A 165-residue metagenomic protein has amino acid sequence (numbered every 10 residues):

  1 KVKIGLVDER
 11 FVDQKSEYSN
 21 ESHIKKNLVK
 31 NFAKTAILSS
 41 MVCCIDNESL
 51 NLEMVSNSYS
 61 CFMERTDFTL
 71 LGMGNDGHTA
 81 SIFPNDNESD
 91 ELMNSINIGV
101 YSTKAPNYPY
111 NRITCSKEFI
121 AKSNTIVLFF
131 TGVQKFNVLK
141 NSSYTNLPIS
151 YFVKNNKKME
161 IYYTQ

Functional and structural regions predicted by a protein language model:
V2-L70: Ligand-binding beta-strand-loop-alpha-helix segment within the catalytic cores of soluble metabolic enzymes
K3, E64, T79-L92, N111 (+2 more regions): Active-site histidine-anchored catalytic micro-motif
F11, I45-E48, M73-H78, P84 (+2 more regions): Short acidic/polar capping segments at secondary-structure boundaries
S19-E21, A80-E88, N141-T145: Short, glycine/charged-enriched secondary-structure capping and boundary segments
S60, K117-E118: Short hydrophobic/charged patches on amphipathic alpha-helices used for structural packing and interfaces
L71, N75-K117: Class I SAM-dependent methyltransferase SAM-binding "motif I" and its flanking Rossmann-like core
E118, K122-Q165: ATP/nucleoside-binding phosphotransfer catalytic cores, i.e., glycine-rich phosphate-binding loops
